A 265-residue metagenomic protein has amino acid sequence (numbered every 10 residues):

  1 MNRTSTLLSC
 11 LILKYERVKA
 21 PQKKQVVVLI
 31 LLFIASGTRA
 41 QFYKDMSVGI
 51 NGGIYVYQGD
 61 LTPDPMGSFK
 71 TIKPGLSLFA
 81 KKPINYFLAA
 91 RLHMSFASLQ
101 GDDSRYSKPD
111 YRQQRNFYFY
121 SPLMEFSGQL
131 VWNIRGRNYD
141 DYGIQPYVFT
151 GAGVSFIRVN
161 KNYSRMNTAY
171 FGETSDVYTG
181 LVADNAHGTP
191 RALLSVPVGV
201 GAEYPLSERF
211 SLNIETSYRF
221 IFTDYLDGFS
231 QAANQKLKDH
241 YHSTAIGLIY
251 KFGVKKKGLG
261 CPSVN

Functional and structural regions predicted by a protein language model:
A35-G37: N-terminal signal peptide c-region/cleavage motif recognized by signal peptidases
A40-D45, Y86-F87, G136-I144, L206-R209 (+1 more regions): Short loop/turn motifs that connect adjacent beta-strands in outer-membrane beta-barrel proteins
A40-K81, I249, G253, N265: Short glycine/proline- and aromatic-enriched beta-strand/turn motifs that initiate or cap beta-hairpins
K44, K70-P74, P122-F126, I144 (+2 more regions): Residues that define the transmembrane beta-barrel architecture of outer-membrane proteins
Y57-P63, Q100-R105, I157-N162, T223-D227 (+1 more regions): Outer-membrane beta-barrel proteins
D60-M66, Y111-F119, R135, A183-G188 (+1 more regions): Extracellular loop and loop/strand-boundary signature of outer-membrane beta-barrel proteins
K82-G172, G247-Y250: Gram-negative (and chloroplast) outer-membrane scaffold detector with strong preference for beta-barrel transmembrane
Y204-N265: Predominantly the C-terminal beta-signal and adjacent terminal strand-loop region of outer-membrane beta-barrel
